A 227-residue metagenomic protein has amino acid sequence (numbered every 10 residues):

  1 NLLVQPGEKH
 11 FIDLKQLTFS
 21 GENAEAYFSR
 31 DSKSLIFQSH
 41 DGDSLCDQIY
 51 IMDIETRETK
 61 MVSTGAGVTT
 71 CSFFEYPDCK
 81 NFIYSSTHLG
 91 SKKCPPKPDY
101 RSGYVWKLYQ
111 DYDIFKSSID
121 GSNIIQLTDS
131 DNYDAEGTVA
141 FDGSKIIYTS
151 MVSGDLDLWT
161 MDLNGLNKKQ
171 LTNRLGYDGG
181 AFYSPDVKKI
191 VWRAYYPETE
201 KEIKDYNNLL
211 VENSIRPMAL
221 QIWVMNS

Functional and structural regions predicted by a protein language model:
N1-I12, L108, Y112: Blade/loop signatures of beta-propeller domains
G7-S34: Mature N-terminal segment immediately following signal peptide/propeptide cleavage in secreted/periplasmic
F19-E22, Q38-I49, S63-T69, S85-I114 (+4 more regions): A flexible loop/linker signature enriched in serine peptidases of the S9 family
R30-D31, Y76-D78, F141-D142, P185-D186: Residue-level detector of Asp-centered blade-edge/turn motifs that repeat once per structural unit in beta-propeller
S32-I36, F82, I146-I147, I190: Hydrophobic beta-strand positions that form the internal "hydrophobic ladder" of WD40/Gbeta-like beta-propeller blades
D53-R57, S118-S122, D162-L166, N226-S227: Short loop/turn segments that connect beta-strands within beta-propeller blades
K60, I124-I125, K168-K169: A structural motif specific to WD40 beta-propellers
